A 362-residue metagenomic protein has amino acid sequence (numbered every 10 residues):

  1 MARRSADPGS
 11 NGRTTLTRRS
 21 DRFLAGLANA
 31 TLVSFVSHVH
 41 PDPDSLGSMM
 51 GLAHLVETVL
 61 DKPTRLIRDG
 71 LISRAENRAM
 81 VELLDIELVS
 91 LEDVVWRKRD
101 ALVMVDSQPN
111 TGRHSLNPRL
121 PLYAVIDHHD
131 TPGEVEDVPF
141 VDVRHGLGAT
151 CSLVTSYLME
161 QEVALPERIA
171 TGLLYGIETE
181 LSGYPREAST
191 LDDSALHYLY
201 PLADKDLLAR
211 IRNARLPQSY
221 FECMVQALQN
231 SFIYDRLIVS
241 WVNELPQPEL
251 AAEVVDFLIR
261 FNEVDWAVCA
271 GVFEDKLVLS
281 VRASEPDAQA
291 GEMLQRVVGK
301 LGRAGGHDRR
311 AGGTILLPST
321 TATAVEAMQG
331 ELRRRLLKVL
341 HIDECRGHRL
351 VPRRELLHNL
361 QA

Functional and structural regions predicted by a protein language model:
A2-L24, T111-A124, V143-T150, V154: An acidic intrinsically disordered interaction segment
R3-D7, G12-V39, G47-M80, K98-R99 (+1 more regions): Hydrophobic helix-and-loop "lid/oligomerization" segment in the mid-to-C-terminal part of catalytic domains
H38-V39, D69, L84, V105-Q108 (+5 more regions): Fold-independent oxyanion-binding glycine-rich loops and adjacent beta-strand/coil segments at enzyme active sites
D42: Polar, low-complexity loop segments and adjacent catalytic/binding residues used for recognizing and processing sugar
S48-G51, L116-L120, D137-F140, L191-D192: Short, glycine/charged-enriched secondary-structure capping and boundary segments
A79-D137: Active-site cofactor/cluster-binding pocket
V103, L122-I126, V141-V143, I238 (+1 more regions): Hydrophobic/aromatic beta-strand patches that form the interior of the parallel beta-sheet core in alpha/beta enzyme
H128-H197, L332-R333: Short alpha-helices
